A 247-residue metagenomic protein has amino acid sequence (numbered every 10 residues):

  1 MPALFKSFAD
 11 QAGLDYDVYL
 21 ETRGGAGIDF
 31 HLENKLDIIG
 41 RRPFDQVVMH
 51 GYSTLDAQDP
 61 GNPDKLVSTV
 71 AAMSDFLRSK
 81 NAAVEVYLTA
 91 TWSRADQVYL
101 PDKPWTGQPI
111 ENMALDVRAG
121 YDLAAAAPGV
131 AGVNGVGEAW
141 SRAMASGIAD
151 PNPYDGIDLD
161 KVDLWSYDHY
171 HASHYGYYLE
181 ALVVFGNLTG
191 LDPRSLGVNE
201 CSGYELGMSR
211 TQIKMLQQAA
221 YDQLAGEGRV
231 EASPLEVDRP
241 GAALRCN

Functional and structural regions predicted by a protein language model:
M1, R23-N34, A57, D64-L66: Acidic-and-aromatic substrate-binding clefts and catalytic sites of carbohydrate-active enzymes
M1-L20, D37-I39: Serine-esterase "nucleophile elbow" of acetyl-processing enzymes
A3-F5, I28-I39, A71-A72: Alpha-helical scaffolding within the catalytic cores of extracellular/periplasmic polymer-degrading hydrolases
D17-E21, A82-A90, G132-V136, D192-E200 (+1 more regions): Surface-exposed patches in mature extracellular/periplasmic domains of secreted proteins
I38-Y170, H174, G186: Alpha-helical cap/lid subdomain in secreted, periplasmic, or secretory-pathway luminal O-acyl-processing enzymes
I157-N247: Conserved catalytic region of serine esterases and O-acyltransferases that act on ester linkages in lipids
